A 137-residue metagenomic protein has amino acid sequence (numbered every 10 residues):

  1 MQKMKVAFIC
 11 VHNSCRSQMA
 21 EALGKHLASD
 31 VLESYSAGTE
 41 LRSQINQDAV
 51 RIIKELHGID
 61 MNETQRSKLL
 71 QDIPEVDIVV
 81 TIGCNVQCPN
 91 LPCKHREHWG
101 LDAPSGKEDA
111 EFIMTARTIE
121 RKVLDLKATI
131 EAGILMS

Functional and structural regions predicted by a protein language model:
Q2-S137: Short polar/charged helix/loop
